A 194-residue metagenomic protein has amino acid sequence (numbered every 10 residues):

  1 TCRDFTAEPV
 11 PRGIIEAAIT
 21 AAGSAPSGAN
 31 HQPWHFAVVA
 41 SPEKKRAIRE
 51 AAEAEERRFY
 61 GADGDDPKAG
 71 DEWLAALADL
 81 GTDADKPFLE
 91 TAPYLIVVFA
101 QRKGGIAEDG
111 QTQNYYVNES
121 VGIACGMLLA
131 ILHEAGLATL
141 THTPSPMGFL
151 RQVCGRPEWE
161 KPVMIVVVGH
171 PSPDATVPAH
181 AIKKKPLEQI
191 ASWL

Functional and structural regions predicted by a protein language model:
T1-C2, M164-L194: C-terminal helix-cap and adjacent tail motif
C2-A17: A short N-terminal beta-strand-loop micro-motif at the entrance of redox/enzyme domains
A17-A18, A22, R102-V153: Small-aliphatic-rich amphipathic alpha-helix that forms the alpha element of a beta-alpha
G23-N30: Glycine-rich phosphate/pyrophosphate-binding beta-alpha loops
N30-P33, E90-A92, K161: Short, basic and Ser/Thr-rich N-terminal targeting/leader segments
V38-V121: Glycine/small-residue-rich phosphate/adenosyl-binding loop
R57-K68, G155-P178: A glycine-rich helix N-cap at a beta->alpha junction
P93-V97, A138-T139, M164: Structural motif
